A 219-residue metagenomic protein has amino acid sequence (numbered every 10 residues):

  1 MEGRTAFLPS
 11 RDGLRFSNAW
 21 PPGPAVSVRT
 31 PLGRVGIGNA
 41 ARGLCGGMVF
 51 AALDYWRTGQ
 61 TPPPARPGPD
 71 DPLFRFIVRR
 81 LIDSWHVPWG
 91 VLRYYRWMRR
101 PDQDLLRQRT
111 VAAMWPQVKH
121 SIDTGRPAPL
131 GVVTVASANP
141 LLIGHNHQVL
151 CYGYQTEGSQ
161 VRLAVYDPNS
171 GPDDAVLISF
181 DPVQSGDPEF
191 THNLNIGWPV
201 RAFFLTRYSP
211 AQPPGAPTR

Functional and structural regions predicted by a protein language model:
M1, F7-F16, P21-T30, N193-R219: Aromatic-residue hotspot detector
G3-A112: Cysteine-nucleophile protease catalytic domains, especially the papain-like/related folds used in DUB/UBL proteases
A19, M48, V133, Y166-P168: Structured loops at beta-to-helix junctions and adjacent beta-edge loops in soluble globular domains
P22, A51-W56, A136, Q155-E157 (+1 more regions): Short loop/turn segments at secondary-structure transitions that flank enzyme active sites
R107-V165: Active-site-adjacent substructure of cysteine-protease-like catalytic cores
L142-N146, Q155-R219: Cys-His-centered catalytic/binding microenvironment captured across papain-like cysteine peptidases and homologous
